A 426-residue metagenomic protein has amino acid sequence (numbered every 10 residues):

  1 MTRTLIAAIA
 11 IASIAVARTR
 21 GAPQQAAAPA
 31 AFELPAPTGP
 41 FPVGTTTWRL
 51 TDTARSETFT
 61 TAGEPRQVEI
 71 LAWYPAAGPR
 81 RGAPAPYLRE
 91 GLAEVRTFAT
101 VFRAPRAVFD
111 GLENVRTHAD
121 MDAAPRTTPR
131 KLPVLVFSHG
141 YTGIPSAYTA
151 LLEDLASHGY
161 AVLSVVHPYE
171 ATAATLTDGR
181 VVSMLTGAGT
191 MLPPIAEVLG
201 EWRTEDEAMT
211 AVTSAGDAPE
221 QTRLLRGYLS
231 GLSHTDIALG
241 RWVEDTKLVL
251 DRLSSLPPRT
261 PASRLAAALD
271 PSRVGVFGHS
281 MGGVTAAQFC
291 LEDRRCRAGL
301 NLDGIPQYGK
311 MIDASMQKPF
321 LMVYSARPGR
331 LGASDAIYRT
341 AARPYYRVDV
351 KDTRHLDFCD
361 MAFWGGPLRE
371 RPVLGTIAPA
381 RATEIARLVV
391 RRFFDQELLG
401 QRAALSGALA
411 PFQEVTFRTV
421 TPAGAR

Functional and structural regions predicted by a protein language model:
M1-I6: Bacterial N-terminal signal peptides that target proteins for export
Q25-L135, G375, P379: Domain-level recognition of soluble alpha/beta enzyme cores, biased toward histidine phosphatases/phosphomutases
Q25-T47, T51-A54, T60-E64, A77-P79 (+3 more regions): Alpha/beta-hydrolase-fold serine-hydrolase catalytic core, especially in secreted/extracellular enzymes
H118-L132, F137-T175, P328-R330: Short substrate-entry loop that stabilizes the transition state in hydrolases
T127, R297-D357: The feature captures the conserved acid-bearing segment of alpha/beta-hydrolase catalytic domains
A150-L151, Q288, R330-Y338, A362: Short alpha-helix in the alpha/beta-hydrolase fold that links the catalytic acid
T177-A268: Alpha/beta-hydrolase active-site loop
L248-A314: Primarily recognizes the serine-hydrolase "nucleophile elbow" in alpha/beta-hydrolase and SGNH/GDSL folds
